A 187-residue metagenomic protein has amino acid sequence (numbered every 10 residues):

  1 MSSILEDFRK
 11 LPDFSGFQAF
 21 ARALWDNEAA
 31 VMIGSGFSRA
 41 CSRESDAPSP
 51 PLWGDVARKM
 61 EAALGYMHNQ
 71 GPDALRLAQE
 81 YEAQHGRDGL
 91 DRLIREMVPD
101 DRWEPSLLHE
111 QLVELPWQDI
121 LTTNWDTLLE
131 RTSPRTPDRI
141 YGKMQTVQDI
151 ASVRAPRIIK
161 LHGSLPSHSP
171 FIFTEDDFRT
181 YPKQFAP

Functional and structural regions predicted by a protein language model:
M1-P187: Conserved catalytic-core helix/loop/strand module for nucleotide-ribose chemistry
